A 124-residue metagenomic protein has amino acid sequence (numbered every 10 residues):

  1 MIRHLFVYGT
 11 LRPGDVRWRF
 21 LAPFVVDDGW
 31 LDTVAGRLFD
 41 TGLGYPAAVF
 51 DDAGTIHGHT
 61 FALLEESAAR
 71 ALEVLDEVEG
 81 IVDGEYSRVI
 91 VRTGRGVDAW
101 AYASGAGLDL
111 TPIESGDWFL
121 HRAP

Functional and structural regions predicted by a protein language model:
M1-P124: Glycine-aromatic micro-motifs
